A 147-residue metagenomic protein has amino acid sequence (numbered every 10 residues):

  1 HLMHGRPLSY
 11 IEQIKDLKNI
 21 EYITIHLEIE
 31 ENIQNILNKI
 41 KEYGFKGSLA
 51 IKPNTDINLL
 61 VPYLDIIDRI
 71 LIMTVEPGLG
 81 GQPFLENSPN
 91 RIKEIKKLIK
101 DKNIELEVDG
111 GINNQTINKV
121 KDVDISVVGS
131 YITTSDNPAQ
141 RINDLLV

Functional and structural regions predicted by a protein language model:
H1-K39: N-terminal active-site wall of soluble small-molecule enzyme domains
L2, E21-I25, G47-I51, I70-V75 (+2 more regions): Hydrophobic faces of well-ordered beta-strands that scaffold small-molecule active sites in alpha/beta enzyme cores
L8-L17, T55-I66, V108-S126: Catalytic cores of alpha/beta
I11, I33-L37, I57-L60, P89-K96 (+2 more regions): Generic structural signal for well-ordered alpha-helices, preferentially at hydrophobic/aromatic core positions
I23-E31, L71-Q82, V123-I142: Glycine-rich phosphate-binding active-site loops on the catalytic face of alpha/beta enzymes
K39-S48, S88-G110, L145-V147: Alpha-helix-loop-beta-strand connector modules within alpha/beta enzyme cores
P53, V61-K93, K97-K100, Q140-R141: Glycine/Thr-rich beta-alpha phosphate-binding loop at enzyme active sites
N103-V147: C-terminal alpha-helical cap/extension of soluble enzyme domains
